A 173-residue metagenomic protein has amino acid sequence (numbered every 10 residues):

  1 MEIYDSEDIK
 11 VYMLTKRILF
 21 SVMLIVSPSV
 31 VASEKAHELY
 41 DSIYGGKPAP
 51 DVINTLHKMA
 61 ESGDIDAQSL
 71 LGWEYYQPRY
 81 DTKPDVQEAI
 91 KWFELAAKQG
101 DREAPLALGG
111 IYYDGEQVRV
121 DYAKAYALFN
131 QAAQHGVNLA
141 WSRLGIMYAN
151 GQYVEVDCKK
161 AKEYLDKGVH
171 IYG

Functional and structural regions predicted by a protein language model:
S27-P28: N-terminal signal peptide c-region/cleavage motif recognized by signal peptidases
H37-S42, L70-Q77, A107-D114, L128 (+1 more regions): Hydrophobic face of amphipathic alpha-helices that form TPR/SEL1-like repeat modules and related alpha-solenoid
E61-I65, P78-R79, K98-D101, D114-E116 (+3 more regions): Short helix-capping/linker turns of helical repeat alpha-solenoids
A127, S142, E155-G173: TPR/TPR-like (Sel1-like) alpha-helical repeat modules
